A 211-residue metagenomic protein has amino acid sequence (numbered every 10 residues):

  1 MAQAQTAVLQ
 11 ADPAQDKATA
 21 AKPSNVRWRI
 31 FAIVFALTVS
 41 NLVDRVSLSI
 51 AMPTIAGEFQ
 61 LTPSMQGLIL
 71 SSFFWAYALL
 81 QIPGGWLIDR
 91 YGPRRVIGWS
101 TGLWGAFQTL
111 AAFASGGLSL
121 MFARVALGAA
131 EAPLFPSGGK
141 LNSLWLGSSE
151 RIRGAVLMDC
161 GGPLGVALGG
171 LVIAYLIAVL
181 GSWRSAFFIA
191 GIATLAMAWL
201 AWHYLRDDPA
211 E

Functional and structural regions predicted by a protein language model:
A2-V43: Cytosolic juxtamembrane N-terminal segment immediately preceding the first transmembrane helix of multi-pass
R29-P63: Extracytoplasmic
V46, F74-I82, V166-A167: Residue-level signature of mid-helix packing/kink "hotspots" within the transmembrane helices of 12-pass Major
Q60, G92, F113-S119, G147 (+1 more regions): Helix-breaking motifs and short loop linkers at transmembrane-helix boundaries and internal kinks in secondary membrane
L79-S115: Conserved MFS/SLC helix-loop-helix module at the cytosolic interface between two early adjacent transmembrane helices
A123-G162: Cytoplasmic helix-loop-helix junction between adjacent transmembrane helices in 12-TM secondary transporters
M158-H203: Helix-loop-helix hairpin linking two adjacent transmembrane segments in secondary transporters
